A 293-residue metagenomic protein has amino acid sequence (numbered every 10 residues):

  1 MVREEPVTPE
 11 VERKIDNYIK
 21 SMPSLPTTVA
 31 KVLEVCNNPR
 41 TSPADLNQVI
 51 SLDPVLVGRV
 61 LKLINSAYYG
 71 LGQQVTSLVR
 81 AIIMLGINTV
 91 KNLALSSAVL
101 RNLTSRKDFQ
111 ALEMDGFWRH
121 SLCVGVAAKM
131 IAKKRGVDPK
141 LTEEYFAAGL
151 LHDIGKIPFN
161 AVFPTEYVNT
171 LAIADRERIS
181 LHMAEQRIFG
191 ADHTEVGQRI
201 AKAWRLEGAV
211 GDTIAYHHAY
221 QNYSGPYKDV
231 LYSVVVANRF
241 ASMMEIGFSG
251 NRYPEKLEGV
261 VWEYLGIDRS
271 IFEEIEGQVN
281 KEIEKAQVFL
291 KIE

Functional and structural regions predicted by a protein language model:
M1-I154, P158-N169, D175-E255, E293: Conserved alpha-helical "signature site" that marks functionally important helical segments or helix/loop junctions
M1-K14, G259-E293: Terminal helices and disordered tails flanking the catalytic cores of nucleotide-processing hydrolases
